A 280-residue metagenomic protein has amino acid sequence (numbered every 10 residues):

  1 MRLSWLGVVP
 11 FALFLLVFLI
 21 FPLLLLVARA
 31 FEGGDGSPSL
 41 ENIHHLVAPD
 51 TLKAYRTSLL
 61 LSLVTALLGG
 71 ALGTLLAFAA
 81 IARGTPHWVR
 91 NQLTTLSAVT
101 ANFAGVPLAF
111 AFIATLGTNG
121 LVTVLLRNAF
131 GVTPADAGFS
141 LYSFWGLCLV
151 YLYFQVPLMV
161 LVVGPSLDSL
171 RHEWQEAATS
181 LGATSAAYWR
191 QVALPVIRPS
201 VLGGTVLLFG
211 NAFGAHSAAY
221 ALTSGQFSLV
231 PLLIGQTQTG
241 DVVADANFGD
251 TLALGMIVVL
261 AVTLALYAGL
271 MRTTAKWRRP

Functional and structural regions predicted by a protein language model:
M1, A275-P280: Short, charged juxtamembrane terminal tails flanking transmembrane helices
R2-G34, P49-D168, V196, S200-S217 (+2 more regions): Membrane-water interface segments at the C-terminal ends of transmembrane alpha-helices in multi-pass inner-membrane
D35-S39, F227-V230: Extracytoplasmic catalytic/substrate-binding loops of multi-pass membrane glycan-assembly enzymes
P38-V47: A short amphipathic helical element positioned immediately N-terminal to and/or at the very start of a transmembrane
L170-W174, K276: Short glycine/proline-centered loop/turn elements that form peptide/ligand docking sites
A178: The alpha-helix within a helix-turn-helix
L181-A183, P195: Glycine/proline-centered hinge or cleavage motifs at structural transition points of membrane proteins
S217-A244: Glycine-rich helix-loop "coupling/hinge" segments at transmembrane-helix boundaries in multipass transporters
